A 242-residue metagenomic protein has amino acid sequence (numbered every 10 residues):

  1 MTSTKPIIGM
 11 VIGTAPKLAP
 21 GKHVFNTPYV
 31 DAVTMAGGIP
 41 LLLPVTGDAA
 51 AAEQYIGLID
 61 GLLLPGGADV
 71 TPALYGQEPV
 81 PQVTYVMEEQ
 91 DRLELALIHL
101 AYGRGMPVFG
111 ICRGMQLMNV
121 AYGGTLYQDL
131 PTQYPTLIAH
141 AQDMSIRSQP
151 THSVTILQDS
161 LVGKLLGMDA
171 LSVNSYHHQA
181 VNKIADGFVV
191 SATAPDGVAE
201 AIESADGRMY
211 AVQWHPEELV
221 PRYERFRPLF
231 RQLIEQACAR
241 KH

Functional and structural regions predicted by a protein language model:
M1-F109, N119-V120, Y127, P131-L166 (+5 more regions): N-terminal beta1-alpha1 cap of cysteine-dependent amidohydrolase-like domains
C112: Conserved G/P- and acidic residue-centered "switch" motifs that form tight phosphate/ATP-binding loops in soluble
M115-L117: Hydrophobic, aromatic-enriched interface-forming segments
